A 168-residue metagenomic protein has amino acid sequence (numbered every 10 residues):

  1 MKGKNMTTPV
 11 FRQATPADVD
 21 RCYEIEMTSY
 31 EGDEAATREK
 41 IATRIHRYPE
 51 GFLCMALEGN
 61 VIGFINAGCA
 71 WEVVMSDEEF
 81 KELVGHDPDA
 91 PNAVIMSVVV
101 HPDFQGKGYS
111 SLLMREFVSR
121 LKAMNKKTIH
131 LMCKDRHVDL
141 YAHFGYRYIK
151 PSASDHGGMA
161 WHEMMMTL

Functional and structural regions predicted by a protein language model:
P9-C22: A short beta-loop-alpha structural element at the N-terminal edge of CoA-dependent acyl/N-acetyltransferase catalytic
T15, K134-D135, K150-L168: C-terminal "cap" of GNAT-fold acetyltransferases
E24-T37: Helix-loop element at the rim of GNAT/NAT acetyltransferase active sites that forms part of the acceptor-substrate
F52-E58: Cytosolic beta-strand hydrophobic patch enriched in CBS
N60-V99, Q105, R115, S154-A160: Conserved acyl-donor/pantetheine-binding loop and adjacent beta-alpha core of acyl/acetyltransferases and related
G108: Conserved G/P- and acidic residue-centered "switch" motifs that form tight phosphate/ATP-binding loops in soluble
M114, S119-K134: Conserved GNAT acetyl-CoA-binding A-motif
A142-S152: Conserved acetyl-CoA-binding loop of GNAT-fold acetyltransferases
